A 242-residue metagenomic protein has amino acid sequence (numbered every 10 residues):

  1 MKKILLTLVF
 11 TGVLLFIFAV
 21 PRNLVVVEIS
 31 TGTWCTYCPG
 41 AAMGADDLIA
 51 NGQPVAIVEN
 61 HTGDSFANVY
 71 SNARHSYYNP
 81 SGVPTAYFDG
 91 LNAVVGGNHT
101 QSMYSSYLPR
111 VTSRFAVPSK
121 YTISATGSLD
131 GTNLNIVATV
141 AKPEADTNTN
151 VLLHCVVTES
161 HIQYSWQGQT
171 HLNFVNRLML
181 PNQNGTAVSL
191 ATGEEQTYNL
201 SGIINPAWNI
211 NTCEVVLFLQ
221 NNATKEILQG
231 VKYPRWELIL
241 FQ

Functional and structural regions predicted by a protein language model:
M1-N23: Bacterial Sec-dependent N-terminal signal peptides
K3-I4, L24, S113, L238: Hydrophobic transmembrane signal anchors and adjacent membrane-proximal interface regions, especially in viral
I17, I29-T31, T85, L134: Generic hydrophobic/packing signal
V20-A56: Local sequence-structure signature of Cys/Sec-based thiol-disulfide redox active-site neighborhoods
M43, Q53-Q242: Short, conserved sequence motifs used for protein processing/export or organelle targeting and for catalysis
